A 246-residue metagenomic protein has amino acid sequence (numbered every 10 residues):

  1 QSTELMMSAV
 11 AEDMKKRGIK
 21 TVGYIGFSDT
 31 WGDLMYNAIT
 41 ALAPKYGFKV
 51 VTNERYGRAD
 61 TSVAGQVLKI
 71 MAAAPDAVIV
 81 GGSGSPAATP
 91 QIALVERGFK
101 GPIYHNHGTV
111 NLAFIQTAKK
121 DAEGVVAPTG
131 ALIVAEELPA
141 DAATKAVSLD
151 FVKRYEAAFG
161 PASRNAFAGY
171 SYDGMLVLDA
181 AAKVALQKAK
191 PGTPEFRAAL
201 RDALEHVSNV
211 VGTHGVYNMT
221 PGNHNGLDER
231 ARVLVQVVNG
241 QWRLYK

Functional and structural regions predicted by a protein language model:
Q1-K246: Extracytosolic ligand-binding ectodomains
